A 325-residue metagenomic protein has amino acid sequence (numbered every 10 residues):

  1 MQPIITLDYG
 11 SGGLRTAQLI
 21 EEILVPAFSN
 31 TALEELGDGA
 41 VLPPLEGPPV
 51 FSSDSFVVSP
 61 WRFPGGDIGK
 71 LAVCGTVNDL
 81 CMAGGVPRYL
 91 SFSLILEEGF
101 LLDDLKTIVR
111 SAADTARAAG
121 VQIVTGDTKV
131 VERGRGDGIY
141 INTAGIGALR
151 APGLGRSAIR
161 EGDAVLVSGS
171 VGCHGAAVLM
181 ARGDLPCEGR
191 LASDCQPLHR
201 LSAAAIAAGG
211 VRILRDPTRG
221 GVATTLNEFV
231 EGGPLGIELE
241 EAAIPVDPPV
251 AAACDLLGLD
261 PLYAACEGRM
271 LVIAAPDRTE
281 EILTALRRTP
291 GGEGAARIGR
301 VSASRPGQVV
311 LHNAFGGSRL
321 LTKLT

Functional and structural regions predicted by a protein language model:
M1-T325: Helix-biased detector of long, well-ordered alpha-helical tracts
